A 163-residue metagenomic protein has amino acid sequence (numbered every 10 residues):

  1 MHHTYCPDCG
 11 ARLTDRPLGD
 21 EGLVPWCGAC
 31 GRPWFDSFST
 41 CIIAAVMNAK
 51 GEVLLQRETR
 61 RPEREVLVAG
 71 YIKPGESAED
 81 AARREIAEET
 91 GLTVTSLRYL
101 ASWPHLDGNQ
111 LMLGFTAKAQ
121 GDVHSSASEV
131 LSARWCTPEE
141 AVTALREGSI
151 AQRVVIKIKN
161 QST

Functional and structural regions predicted by a protein language model:
M1-A44: Acidic, metal-coordinating catalytic segment for phosphate/diphosphate chemistry, firing primarily on the Nudix
D8, W26, L54, V66 (+2 more regions): Conserved beta-strand segments that form the floor/walls of ligand-binding pockets within enzyme and binding domains
E21, P62, D107-N109: Short acidic/glycine-enriched loop/turn segments that link adjacent beta-strands
A29, E58, A69, A117 (+1 more regions): Active-site donor-binding loop signature of nucleotide-sugar glycosyltransferases
F38, A45-E88: Conserved Nudix-box catalytic region and its N-terminal flanking loop in Nudix hydrolases and closely related
I72-K157: Unchanged
K159-T163: Generic C-terminal helix-cap and adjacent flexible tail
